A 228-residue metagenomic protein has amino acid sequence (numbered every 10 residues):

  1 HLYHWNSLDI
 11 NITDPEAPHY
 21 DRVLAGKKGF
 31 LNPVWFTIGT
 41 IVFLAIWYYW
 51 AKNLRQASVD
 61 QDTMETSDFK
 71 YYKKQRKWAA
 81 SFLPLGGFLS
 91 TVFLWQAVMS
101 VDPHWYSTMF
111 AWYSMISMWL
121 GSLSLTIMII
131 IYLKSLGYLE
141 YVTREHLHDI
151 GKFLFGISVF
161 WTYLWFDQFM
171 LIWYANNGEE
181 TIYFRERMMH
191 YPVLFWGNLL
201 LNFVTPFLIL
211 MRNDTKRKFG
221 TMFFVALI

Functional and structural regions predicted by a protein language model:
H1-W5: Membrane helical hairpin/interfacial module
T13-K28: Short membrane-interface loop/juxtamembrane segments of multi-pass integral membrane proteins
K27-N198, T215: Long, contiguous internal "core" modules enriched in hydrophobic/ aromatic residues
T126-I127, P206-L210: Alpha-helical phosphate/pyrophosphate-handling elements in metalloenzyme active cores
L199-P206: Core segments of transmembrane alpha-helices that mediate helix-helix packing or line hydrophobic substrate/ligand
I209-F219: Juxtamembrane helix-break-helix junctions at the cytosolic face of small multi-pass alpha-helical membrane proteins
G220-I228: Central hydrophobic cores of alpha-helical transmembrane segments in multi-pass integral membrane proteins
